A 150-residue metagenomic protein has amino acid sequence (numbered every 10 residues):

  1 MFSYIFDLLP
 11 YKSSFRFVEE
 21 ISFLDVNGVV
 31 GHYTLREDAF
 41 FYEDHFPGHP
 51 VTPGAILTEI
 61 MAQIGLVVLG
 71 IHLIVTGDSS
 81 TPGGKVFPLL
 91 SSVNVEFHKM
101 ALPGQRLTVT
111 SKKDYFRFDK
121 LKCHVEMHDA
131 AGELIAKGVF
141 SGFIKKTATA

Functional and structural regions predicted by a protein language model:
M1-I5, L107-V109: Short Pro/Gly-enriched beta-strand edge/turn motifs at strand-loop
F6, G48-H49, E96-K99: Beta-strand-rich interaction surfaces with strong enrichment in secreted/lumenal proteins
P10, G28, M100-A150: HotDog/MaoC-like acyl-thioester-processing domains
S13-T52, I56-L57: Catalytic strand-loop segment that frames the active site of acyl-thioester-processing enzymes
V18, L90-S92, K122, K137: Hydrophobic residues on conserved beta-strands that form the core of alpha/beta folds
T52, L57-L69: Active-site- and interface-proximal helix/loop "cap" or "latch" segments in soluble metabolic and energy-transducing
L66-T110, I135: Hydrophobic beta-strand-centered segment that forms part of the acyl-chain substrate-binding groove
